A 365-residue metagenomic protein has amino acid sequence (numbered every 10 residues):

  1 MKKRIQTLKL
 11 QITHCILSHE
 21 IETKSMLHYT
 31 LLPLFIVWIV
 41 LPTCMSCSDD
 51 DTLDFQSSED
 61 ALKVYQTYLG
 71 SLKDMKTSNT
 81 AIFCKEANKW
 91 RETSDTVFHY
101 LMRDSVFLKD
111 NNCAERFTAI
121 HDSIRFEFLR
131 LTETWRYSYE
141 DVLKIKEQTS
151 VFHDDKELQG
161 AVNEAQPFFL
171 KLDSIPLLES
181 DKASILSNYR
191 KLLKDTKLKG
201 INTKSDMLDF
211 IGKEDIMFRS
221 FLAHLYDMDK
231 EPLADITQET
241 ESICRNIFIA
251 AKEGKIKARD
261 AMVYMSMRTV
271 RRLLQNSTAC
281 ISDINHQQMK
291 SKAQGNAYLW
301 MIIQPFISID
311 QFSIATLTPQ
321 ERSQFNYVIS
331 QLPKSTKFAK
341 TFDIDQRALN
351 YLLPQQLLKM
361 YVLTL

Functional and structural regions predicted by a protein language model:
M1-L27: N-terminal secretory signal peptides that target proteins for export/translocation
I5, D50-D173, L178-Y189, I201-S205: Acidic/polar, low-complexity intrinsically disordered N-terminal segments immediately downstream of a Sec signal
T13, S18, L27-H28, F152 (+3 more regions): Intrinsically disordered, low-complexity cationic segments
M26-I36: Sec-dependent N-terminal signal peptides
V37-V40, T77, V106, T237 (+1 more regions): Residue-level signal for mature regions of secreted extracellular proteins and peptides
T43-S46: C-terminal motif of bacterial Sec signal peptides marking the signal peptidase cleavage site
D155, V162, Q166-F312: Extended amphipathic alpha-helical interaction segments
K255-K257, M262-Q275, N285-Q288, Y298-L365: A cross-kingdom marker for long, charged
